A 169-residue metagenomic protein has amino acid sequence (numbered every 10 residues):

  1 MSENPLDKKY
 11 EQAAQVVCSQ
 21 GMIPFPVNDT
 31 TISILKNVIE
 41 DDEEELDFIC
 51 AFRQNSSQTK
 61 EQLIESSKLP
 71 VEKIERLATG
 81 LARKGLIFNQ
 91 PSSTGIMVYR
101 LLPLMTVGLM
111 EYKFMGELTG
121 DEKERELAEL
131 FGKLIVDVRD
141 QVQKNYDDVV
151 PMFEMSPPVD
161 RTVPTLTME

Functional and structural regions predicted by a protein language model:
M1-S33: Long, low-complexity, charged/polar intrinsically disordered regions in eukaryotic proteins
V17-Q20, V38-I39, F52-S56: Generic structural signal for hydrophobic core residues of well-folded globular domains
V38-L46: Short helix-coil-helix linker/hinge
L46-I49, Q54-S67: Short acidic, hydrophobic short linear motifs in intrinsically disordered regions
S67-R83: Short amphipathic alpha-helical interaction segments
A82-S93: A short, conserved structural fragment
T94-D137: Short, amphipathic alpha-helical interaction segments positioned at domain boundaries
E122-E169: Long, Pro/Ser/Thr-rich low-complexity/intrinsically disordered regulatory tracts in eukaryotic proteins
